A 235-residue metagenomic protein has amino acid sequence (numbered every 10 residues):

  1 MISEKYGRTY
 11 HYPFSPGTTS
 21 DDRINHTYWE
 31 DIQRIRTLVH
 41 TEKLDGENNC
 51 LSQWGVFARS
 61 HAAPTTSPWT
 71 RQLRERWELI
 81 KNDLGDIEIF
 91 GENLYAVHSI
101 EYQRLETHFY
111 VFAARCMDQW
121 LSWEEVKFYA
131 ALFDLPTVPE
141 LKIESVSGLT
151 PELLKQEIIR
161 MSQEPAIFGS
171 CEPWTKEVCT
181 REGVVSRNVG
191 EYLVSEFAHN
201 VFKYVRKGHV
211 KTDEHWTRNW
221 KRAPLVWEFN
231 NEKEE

Functional and structural regions predicted by a protein language model:
M1-E235: Core nucleotide-handling region used for phosphoryl-transfer chemistry
